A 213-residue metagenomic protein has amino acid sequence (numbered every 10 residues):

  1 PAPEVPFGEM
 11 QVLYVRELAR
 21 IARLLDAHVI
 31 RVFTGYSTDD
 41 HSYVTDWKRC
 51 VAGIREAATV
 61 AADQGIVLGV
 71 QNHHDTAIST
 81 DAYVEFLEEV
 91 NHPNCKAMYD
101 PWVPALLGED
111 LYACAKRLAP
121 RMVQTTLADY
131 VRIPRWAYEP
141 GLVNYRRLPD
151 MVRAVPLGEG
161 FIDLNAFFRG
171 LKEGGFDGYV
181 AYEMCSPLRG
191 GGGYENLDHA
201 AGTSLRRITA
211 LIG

Functional and structural regions predicted by a protein language model:
A2-A97: Active-site acidic/histidine proton-transfer and metal-coordination neighborhood in alpha/beta enzyme cores
D26, A77-C95, Y99, P104-G213: Histidine-acidic metal/acid-base catalytic patches
